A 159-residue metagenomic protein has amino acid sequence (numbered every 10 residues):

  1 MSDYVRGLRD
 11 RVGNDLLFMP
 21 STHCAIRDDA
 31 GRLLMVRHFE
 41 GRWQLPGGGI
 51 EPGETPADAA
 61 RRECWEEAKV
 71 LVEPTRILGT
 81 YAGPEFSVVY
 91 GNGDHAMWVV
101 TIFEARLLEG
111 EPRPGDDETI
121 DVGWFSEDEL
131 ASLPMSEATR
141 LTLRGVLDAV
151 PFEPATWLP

Functional and structural regions predicted by a protein language model:
M1-H23, G93: Acidic, metal-coordinating catalytic segment for phosphate/diphosphate chemistry, firing primarily on the Nudix
M19, E40, L45, V72 (+1 more regions): Short connector loops at helix/strand junctions that flank enzyme active sites, especially segments positioning acidic
R37: Active-site beta-alpha turn of Rossmann-fold NAD(P)-dependent dehydrogenases/reductases
I50-R76, Y81-A138, W157-P159: Unchanged
L141-P159: Charged phosphate-binding loop/patch that engages nucleotide di/tri-phosphates or the phosphate backbone of nucleic
